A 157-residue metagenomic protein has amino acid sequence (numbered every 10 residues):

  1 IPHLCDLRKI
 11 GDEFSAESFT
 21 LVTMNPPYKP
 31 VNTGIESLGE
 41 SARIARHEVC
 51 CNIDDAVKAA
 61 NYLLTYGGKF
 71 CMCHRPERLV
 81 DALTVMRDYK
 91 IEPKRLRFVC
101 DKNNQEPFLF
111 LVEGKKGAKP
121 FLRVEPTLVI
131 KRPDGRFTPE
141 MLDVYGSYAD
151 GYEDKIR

Functional and structural regions predicted by a protein language model:
I1, S18-T20: Structural signature of beta-strand start/N-cap positions in the alpha/beta core of ABC transporter nucleotide-binding
I1-D12: Conserved SAM-binding strand-loop segment of SAM-dependent methyltransferases
K9, Y28, K116: Short, glycine/acidic-enriched loop or turn micro-motifs at the edges of active sites
G11, N32, V80: Glycine/Thr-rich phosphate-binding loops of Rossmann-like dinucleotide-binding domains
E13-E17: Glycine-rich phosphate-binding loop signature in dinucleotide/nucleotide-binding domains
T20-L21, P26-D55: Mobile active-site "lid"/loop adjacent to the S-adenosyl-L-methionine
V49-P107, L111: Conserved Class I SAM-dependent methyltransferase catalytic core
E106-R157: SAM/dcSAM-binding transferase cores
